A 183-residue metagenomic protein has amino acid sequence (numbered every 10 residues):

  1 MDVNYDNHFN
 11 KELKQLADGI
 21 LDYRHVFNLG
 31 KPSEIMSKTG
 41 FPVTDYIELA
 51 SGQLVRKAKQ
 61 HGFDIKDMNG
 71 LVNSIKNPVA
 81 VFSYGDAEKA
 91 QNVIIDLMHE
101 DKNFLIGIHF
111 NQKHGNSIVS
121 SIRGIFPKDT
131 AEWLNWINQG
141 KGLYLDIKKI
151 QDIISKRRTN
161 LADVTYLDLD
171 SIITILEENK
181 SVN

Functional and structural regions predicted by a protein language model:
M1-N183: Ribonuclease/tRNase effector modules and their secretory precursors
